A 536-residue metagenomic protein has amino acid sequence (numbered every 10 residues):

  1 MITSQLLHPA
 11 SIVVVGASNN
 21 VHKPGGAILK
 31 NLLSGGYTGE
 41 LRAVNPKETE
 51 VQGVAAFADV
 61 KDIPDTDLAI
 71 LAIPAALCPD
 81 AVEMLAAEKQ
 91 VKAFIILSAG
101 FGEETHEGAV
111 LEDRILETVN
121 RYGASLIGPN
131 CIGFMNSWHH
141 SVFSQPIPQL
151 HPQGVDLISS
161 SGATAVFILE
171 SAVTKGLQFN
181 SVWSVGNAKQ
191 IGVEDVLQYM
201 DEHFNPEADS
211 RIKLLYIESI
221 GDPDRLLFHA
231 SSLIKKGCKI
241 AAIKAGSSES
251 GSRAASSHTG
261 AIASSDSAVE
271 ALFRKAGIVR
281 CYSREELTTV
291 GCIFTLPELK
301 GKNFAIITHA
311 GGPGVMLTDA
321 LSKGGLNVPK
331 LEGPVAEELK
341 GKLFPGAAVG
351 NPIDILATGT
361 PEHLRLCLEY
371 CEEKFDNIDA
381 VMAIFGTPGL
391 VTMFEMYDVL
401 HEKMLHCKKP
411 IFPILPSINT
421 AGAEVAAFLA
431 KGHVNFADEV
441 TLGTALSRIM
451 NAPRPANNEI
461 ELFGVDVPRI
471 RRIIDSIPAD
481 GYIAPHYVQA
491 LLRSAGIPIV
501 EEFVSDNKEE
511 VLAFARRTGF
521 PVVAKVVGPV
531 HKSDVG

Functional and structural regions predicted by a protein language model:
M1-G536: Catalytic-core regions of core metabolic enzymes, especially those transforming organic acids/acyl-group intermediates
